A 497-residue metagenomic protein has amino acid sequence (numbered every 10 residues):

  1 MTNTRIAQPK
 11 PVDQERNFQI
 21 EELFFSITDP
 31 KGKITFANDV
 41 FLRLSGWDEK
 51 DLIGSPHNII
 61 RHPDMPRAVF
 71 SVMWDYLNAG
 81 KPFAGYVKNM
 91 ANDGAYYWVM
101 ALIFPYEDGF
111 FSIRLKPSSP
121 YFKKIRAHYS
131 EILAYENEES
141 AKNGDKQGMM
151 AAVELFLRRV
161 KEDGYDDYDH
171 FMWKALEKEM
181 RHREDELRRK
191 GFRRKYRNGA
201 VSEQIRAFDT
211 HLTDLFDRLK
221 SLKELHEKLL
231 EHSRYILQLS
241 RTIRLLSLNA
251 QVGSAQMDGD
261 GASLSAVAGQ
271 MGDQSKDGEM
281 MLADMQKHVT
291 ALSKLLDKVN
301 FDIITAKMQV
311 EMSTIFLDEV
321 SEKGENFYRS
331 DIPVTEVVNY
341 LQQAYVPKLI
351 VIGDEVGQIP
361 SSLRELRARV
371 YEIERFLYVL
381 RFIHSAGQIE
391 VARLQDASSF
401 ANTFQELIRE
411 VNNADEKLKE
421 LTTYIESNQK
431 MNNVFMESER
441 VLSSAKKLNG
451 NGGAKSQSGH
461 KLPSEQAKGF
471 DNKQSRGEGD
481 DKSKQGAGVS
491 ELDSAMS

Functional and structural regions predicted by a protein language model:
Q14-I132, R218-L239, I243-L246, G253-Q309 (+5 more regions): Sensory/regulatory domains in signal-transduction proteins
D108-R188: Sensory coupling linkers of modular signal transduction proteins
S130, Y135-L155, N451-S497: Non-catalytic regulatory/interaction regions at protein termini and inter-domain linkers
E177-G199, F327-Y328, I332: Polybasic, low-complexity association/targeting segments
A200-L237, P333-E374: Cytoplasmic methyl-accepting transducer coiled-coil of chemoreceptors
K307-V356, P360, R369-L377, S443-G459 (+1 more regions): Alpha-helical coiled-coil heptad-repeat segments
Q358-S361, E365-R375, I408, N412-E465 (+2 more regions): C-terminal modules of long, charged coiled-coil scaffolds in eukaryotic assembly complexes
E374, V379-A386, E390: Conserved ATP-binding N-box helix of the HATPase_c
